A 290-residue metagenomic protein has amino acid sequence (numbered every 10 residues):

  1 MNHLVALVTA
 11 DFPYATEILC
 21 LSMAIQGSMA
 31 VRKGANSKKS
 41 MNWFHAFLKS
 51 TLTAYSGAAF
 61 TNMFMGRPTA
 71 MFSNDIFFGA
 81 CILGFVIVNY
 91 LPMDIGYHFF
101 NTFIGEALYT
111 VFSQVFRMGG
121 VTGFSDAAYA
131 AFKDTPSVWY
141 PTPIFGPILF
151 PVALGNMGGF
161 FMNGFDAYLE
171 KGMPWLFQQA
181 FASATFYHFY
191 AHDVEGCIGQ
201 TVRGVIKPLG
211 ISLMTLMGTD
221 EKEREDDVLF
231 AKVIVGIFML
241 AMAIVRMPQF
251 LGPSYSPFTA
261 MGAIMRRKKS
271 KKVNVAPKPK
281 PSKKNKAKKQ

Functional and structural regions predicted by a protein language model:
N2-A54, A59-T69: The feature marks the first
L4-D11, S137-Q290: C-terminal transmembrane helix-loop-helix hairpin of multi-pass membrane proteins
L4-V8, F60-F64, I104, L108-V111 (+4 more regions): Hydrophobic alpha-helical segments of integral membrane proteins, encompassing both true transmembrane helices
F12-C20, L48, M71-L83, P141-L149: Structural signature of hydrophobic alpha-helical transmembrane segments
L21-S28, A54-Y55, A59-M63, C81-D94 (+5 more regions): Transmembrane alpha-helical segments of multi-pass membrane transport proteins and ion-pumping complexes
K39-T53, R67-G79, Y168-F181: Short, non-helical or kinked segments that cap or interrupt transmembrane helices
F44, A59, F64-L108, A127-D134: Acidic, polar low-complexity intrinsically disordered regions
L91-F177: Membrane-proximal helix-loop-helix units in multi-pass membrane proteins
